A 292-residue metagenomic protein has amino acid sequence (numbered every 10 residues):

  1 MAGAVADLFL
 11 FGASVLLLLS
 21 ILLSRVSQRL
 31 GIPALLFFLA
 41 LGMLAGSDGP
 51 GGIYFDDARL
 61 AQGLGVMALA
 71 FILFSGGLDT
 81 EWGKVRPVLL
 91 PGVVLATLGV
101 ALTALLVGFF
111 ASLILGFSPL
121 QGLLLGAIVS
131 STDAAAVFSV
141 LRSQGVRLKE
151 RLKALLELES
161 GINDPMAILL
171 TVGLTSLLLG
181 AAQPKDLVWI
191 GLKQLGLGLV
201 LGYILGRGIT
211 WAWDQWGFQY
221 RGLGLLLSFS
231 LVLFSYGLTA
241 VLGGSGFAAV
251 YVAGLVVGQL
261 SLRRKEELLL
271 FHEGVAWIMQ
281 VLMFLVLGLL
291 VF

Functional and structural regions predicted by a protein language model:
M1-F292: Transmembrane helical cores of multi-pass secondary ion antiporters/exchangers
